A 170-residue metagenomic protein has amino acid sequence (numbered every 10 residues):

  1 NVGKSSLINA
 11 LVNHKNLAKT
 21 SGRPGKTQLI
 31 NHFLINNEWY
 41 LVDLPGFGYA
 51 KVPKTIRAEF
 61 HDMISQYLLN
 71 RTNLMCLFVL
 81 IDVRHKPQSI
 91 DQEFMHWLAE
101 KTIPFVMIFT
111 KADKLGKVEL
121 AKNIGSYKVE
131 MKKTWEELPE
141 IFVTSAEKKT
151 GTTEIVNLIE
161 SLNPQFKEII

Functional and structural regions predicted by a protein language model:
N1-K51, S161-I170: Conserved G1/Walker A P-loop phosphate-binding module
L11, K54-R57, Q92-H96, A121-I124 (+1 more regions): Short, glycine/charged-enriched secondary-structure capping and boundary segments
L17-K19, P53-R57, D82-K86: Short, flexible loop segments at the rims of nucleotide/cofactor-binding pockets, characterized by
K26, W39, G46-G48, R84-K86 (+2 more regions): Conserved nucleotide-binding/hydrolysis micro-motifs of P-loop NTPases
T27, R57-H61, Q92, K149-T152: Amphipathic alpha-helical transducer elements in NTP-driven molecular machines
I35-M75: Conserved nucleotide-sensing/catalytic segment adjacent to the nucleotide-binding pocket in NTP-handling enzymes
D62-P139: Conserved C-terminal guanine-recognition region of P-loop GTPase G domains, centered on the G4
K114-I170: Canonical P-loop GTPase G-domain recognition
